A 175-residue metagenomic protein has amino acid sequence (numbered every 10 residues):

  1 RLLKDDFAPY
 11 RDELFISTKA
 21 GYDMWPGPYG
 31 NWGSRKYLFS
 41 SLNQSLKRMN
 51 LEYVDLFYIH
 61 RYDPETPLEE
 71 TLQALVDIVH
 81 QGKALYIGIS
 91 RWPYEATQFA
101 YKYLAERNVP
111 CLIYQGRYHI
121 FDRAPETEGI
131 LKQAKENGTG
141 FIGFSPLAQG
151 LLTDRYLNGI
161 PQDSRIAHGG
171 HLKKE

Functional and structural regions predicted by a protein language model:
R1-T18, E52, H80: N-terminal binding-site loop/beta-alpha segment at the start of enzyme catalytic domains that lines or forms
R1-Y10, S41-K47, G129-G138: Short amphipathic alpha-helices and their capping/turn segments at secondary-structure boundaries
R11-M24, Q115-Y118: A short, structured active-site edge motif that brings together acidic residues
D23-Y29, L152: A short acidic, helix-capping loop that chelates divalent metal ions and anchors anionic groups
N31-N50, L68-Q73, T97-Y101: Short, acidic/polar
V54-Y62: Short acidic, glycine-rich surface-loop motifs adjacent to enzyme active sites
Y62, T66-E175: Beta/alpha (TIM)-barrel catalytic core signal, keyed to glycine-rich beta->alpha loops juxtaposed to Asp/Glu that bind
